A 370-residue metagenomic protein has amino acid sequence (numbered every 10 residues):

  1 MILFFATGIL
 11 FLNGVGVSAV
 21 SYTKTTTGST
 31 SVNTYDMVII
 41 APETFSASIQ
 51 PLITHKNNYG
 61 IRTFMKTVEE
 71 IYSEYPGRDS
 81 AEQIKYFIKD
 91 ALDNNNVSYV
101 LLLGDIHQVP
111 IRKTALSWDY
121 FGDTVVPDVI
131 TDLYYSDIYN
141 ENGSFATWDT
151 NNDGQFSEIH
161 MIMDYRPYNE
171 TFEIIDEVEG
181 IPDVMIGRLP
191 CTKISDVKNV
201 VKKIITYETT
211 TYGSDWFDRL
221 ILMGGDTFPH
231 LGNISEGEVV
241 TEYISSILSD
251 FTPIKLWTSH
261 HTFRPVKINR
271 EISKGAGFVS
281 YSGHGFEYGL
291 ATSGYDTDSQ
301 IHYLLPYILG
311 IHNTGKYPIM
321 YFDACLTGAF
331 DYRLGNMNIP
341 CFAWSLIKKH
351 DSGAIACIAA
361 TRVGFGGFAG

Functional and structural regions predicted by a protein language model:
M1-N13: Bacterial N-terminal signal peptides
G14, S18-G370: Cysteine-dependent hydrolase recognition
